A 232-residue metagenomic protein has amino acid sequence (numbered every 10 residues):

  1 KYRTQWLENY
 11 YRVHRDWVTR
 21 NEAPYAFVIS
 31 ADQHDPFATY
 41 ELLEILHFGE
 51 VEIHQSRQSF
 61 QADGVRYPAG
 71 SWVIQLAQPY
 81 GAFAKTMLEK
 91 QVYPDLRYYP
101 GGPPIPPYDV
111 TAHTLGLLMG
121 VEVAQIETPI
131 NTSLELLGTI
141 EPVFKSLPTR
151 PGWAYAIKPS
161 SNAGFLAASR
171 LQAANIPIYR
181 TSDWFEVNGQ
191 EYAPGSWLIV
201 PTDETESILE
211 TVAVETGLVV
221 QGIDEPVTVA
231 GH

Functional and structural regions predicted by a protein language model:
K1-H232: Intrinsic-disorder/low-complexity accessory segments
